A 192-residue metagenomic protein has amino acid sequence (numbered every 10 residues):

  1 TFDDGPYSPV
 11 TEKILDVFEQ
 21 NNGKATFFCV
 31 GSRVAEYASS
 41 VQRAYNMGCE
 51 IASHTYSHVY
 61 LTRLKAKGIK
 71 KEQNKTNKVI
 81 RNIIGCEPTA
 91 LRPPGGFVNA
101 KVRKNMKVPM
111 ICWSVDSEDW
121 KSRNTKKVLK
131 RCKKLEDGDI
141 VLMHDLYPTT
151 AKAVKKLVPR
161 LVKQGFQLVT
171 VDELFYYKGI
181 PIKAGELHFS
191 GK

Functional and structural regions predicted by a protein language model:
T1, A25-C29, E50-S53, T89-R92 (+3 more regions): Structural recognition of the beta-strand scaffold that forms the well-ordered cores of secreted hydrolase catalytic
T1-T62, G68-I69, K75, V79-N82 (+3 more regions): Active-site beta->alpha N-cap acidic-glycine motif
G5, V30-S32, Y56, P94-G96 (+3 more regions): Active-site beta-loop-alpha junctions enriched in small/polar residues
V10-K13, V59-C86, G95-D139, T150-K156: Alpha-helical scaffold elements lining the catalytic groove of polysaccharide deacetylases
Q20-N22, V34-A35, T149-K192: C-terminal domain-boundary segment and adjacent tail
V41-R43, K67-I69, K126-V128, I182-H188: Short low-complexity, flexible loop/linker segments enriched in glycine and/or proline with clustered acidic
N46-E50, I80-E87, G185-K192: Structural recognition of alpha->loop->beta junctions
